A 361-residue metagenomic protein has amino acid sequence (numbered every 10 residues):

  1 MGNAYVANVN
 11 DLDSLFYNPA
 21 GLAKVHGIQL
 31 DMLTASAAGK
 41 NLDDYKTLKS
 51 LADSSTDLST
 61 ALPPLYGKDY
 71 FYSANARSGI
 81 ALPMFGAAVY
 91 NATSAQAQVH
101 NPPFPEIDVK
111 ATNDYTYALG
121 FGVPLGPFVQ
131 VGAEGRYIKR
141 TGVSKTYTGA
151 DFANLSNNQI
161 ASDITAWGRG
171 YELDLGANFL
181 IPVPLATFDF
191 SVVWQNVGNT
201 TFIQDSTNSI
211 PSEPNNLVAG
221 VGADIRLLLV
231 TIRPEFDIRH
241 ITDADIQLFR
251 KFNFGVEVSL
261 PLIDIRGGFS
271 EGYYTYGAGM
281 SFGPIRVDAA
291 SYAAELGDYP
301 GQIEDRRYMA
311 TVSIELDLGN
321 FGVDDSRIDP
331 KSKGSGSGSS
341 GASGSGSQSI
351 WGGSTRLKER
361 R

Functional and structural regions predicted by a protein language model:
G2-R361: Subset of outer-membrane beta-barrel
